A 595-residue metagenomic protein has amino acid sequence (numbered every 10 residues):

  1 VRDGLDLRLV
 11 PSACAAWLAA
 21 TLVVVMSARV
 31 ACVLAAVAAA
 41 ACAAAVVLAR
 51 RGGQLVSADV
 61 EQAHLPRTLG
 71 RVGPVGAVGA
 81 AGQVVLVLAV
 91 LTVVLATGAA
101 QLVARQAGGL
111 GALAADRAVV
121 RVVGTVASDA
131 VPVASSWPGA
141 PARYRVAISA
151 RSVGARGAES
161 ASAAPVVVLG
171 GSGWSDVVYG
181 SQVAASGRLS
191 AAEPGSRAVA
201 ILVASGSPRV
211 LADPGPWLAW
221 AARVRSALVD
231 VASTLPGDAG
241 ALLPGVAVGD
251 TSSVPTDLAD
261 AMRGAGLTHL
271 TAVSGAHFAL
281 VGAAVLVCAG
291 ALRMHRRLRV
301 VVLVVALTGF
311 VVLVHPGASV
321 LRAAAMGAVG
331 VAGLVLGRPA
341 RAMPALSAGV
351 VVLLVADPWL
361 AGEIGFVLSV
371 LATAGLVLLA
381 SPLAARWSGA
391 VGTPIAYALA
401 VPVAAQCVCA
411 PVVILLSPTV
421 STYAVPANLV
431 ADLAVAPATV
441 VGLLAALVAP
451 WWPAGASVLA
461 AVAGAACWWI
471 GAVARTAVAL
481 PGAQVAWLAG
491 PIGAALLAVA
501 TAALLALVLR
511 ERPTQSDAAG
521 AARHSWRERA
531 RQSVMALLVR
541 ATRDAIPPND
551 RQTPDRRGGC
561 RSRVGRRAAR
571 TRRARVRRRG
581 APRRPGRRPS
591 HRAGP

Functional and structural regions predicted by a protein language model:
V1-G108, A574: N-terminal leader/targeting segments
R2-T21, G195-A323, V331: Aromatic-rich juxtamembrane segments at the membrane interface
V94-A118, P132-A134, V508-S525, A545: Hydrophobic alpha-helical transmembrane segments in integral membrane proteins
A118-A140, V146, A150: Structural detector for short beta-strands of small beta-barrel domains
S172-S186: Short nucleic-acid-contacting surface segments enriched for D/E, G, S/T with interspersed K/R
P255-A424, P491-L538: Hydrophobic alpha-helical transmembrane segments in multi-pass membrane proteins
G375-G482: Alpha-helical transmembrane segments of multi-pass integral membrane proteins
P481-P595: Glycine- and aromatic-enriched alpha-helical transmembrane segments of multi-pass membrane proteins
